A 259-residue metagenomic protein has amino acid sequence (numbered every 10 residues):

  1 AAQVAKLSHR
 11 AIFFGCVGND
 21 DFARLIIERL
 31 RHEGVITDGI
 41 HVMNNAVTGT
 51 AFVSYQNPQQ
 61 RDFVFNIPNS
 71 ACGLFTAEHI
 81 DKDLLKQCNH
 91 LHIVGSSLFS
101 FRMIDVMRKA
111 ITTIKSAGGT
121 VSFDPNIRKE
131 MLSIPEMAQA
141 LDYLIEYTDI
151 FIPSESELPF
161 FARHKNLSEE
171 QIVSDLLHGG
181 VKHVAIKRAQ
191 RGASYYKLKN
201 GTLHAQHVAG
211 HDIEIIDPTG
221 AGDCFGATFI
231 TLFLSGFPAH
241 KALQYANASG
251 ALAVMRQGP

Functional and structural regions predicted by a protein language model:
A1-R10, Y55, L232-G236: Alpha-helix C-terminal capping segments
V4, S154, G222: Short, conserved phosphate/pyrophosphate- and ester-handling motifs at nucleotide-, phospho-/glycolipid
H9, V35, G119, V181 (+1 more regions): Short phosphate-binding/catalytic loops that engage adenosine nucleotides
R10-I93, V121: Conserved N-terminal subdomain of the carbohydrate kinase-like
G49, A71, G95-F99, G250 (+1 more regions): Glycine-rich phosphate/pyrophosphate-binding beta-alpha loops
H90, S96-S174, R191-A193, L198: Conserved beta-alpha-beta core of the PfkB/ribokinase-like small-molecule kinase fold
T112, S116, N166-P259: Conserved phosphate-binding/catalytic region of the ribokinase-like
